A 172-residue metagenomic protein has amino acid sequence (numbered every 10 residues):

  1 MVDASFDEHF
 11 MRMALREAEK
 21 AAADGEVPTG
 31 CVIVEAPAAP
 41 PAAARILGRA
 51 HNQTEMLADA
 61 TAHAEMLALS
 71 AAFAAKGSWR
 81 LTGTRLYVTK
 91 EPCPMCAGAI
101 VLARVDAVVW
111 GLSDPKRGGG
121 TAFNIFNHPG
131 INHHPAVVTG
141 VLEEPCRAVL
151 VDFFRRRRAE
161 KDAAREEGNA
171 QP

Functional and structural regions predicted by a protein language model:
M1-A21, P40, P92-P172: Zinc-dependent deaminase
F6, V27-T29: Short loop/turn microsegments at loop-to-beta-strand junctions
M11, L47, E65, L69 (+1 more regions): A general structural signal for well-ordered alpha-helical segments in protein cores
A14, A18-A21, C31, A64 (+1 more regions): Small-residue (primarily alanine) positions within well-ordered alpha-helices, especially packing/interaction faces
T29-P41: Short beta-strand scaffold segments in enzyme catalytic cores
E35-A36, T54, V88, L112: Residues that line or immediately flank small-molecule/substrate-binding pockets and catalytic motifs
R45-T54: Short beta->alpha transition motifs characteristic of CBS
T61-A62, M66-M95: Short HxH-centered metal-ligating active-site micro-motif
